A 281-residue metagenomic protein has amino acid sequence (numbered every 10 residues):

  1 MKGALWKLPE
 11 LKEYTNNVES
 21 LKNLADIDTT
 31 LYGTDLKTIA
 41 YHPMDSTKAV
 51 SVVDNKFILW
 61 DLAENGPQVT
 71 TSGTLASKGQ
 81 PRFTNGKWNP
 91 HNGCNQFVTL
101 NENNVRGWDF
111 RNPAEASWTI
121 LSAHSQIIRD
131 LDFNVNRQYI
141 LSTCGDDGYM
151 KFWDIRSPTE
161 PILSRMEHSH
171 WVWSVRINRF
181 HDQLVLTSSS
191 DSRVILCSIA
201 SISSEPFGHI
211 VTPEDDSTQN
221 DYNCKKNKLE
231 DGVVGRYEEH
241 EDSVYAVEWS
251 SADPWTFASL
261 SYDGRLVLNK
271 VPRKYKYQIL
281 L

Functional and structural regions predicted by a protein language model:
M1, S51-D54, L62, T99-E102 (+4 more regions): Conserved strand-to-loop turn within each blade of WD40 beta-propeller repeats
K2-T47, T70-F83: Asp-box/WD-like beta-propeller blade repeats and closely related beta-sheet repeat scaffolds
G3-P9, F57-D61, V105-D109, M150-D154 (+3 more regions): WD40-repeat beta-propellers
A25-L36, T74-F83, L121-I128, R165-V172 (+2 more regions): WD40/WD-repeat beta-propeller blade N-cap
K37-Q126: Solenoidal tandem-repeat scaffolds enriched in leucines and small polar residues
I39-S46, N85-C94, T99, L131-Y139 (+3 more regions): Loop/turn segments within WD40 beta-propeller blades
I162-R176, V211-S250: Conserved blade-ending motifs and adjacent loop-strand segments that build the rim/top face of beta-propeller domains
Y245-L281: Blade-level signature of beta-propeller repeat domains, shared across WD40, Kelch, NHL, RCC1 and BNR/Asp-box propellers
